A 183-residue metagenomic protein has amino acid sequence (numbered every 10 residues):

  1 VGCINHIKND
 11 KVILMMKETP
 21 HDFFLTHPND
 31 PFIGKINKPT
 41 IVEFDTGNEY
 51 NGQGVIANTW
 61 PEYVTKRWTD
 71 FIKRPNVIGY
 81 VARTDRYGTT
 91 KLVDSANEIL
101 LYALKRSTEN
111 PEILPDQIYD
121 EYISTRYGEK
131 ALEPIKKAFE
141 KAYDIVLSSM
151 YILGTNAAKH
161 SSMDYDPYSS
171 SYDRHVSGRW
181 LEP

Functional and structural regions predicted by a protein language model:
V1, K17-H21, G47-N51, D85-Y87: Active-site beta-loop-alpha junctions enriched in small/polar residues
V1-K38: Gly/Pro-rich turn-and-neighbor structural signature
K11-I13, P39-E43, N76-V81: Beta-sheet entry/capping signal
L14, F71, Y122-I123: Conserved, mostly hydrophobic/aromatic
L25-N29, G52-T65, T90-L101: Histidine/acidic-residue-rich catalytic or RNA/ligand-binding cores of hydrolases and nuclease-related proteins
K35-R67, R83-T84: Active-site clefts of carbohydrate-active enzymes
T65, F71-P75: Structured ligand/cofactor/substrate-binding pocket environments in proteins
N76, T84-P183: C-terminal non-catalytic alpha-helical accessory regions
